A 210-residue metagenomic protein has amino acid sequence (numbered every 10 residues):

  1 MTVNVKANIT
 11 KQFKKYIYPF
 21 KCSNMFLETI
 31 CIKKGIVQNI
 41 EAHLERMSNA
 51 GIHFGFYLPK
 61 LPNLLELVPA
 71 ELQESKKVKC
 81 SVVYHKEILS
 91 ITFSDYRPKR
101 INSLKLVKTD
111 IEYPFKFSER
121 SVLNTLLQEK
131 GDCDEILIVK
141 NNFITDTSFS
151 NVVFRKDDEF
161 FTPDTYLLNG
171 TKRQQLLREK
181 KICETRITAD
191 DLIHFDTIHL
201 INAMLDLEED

Functional and structural regions predicted by a protein language model:
M1-F143, E159-F160, T165-D210: Conserved alpha/beta cores of soluble small-molecule-handling proteins
T145-S150: Short beta-strand/strand-turn micro-motif
N151-R155: Short conserved beta-strand segments at catalytic cores or DNA/RNA-binding microdomains of nucleic-acid binding
